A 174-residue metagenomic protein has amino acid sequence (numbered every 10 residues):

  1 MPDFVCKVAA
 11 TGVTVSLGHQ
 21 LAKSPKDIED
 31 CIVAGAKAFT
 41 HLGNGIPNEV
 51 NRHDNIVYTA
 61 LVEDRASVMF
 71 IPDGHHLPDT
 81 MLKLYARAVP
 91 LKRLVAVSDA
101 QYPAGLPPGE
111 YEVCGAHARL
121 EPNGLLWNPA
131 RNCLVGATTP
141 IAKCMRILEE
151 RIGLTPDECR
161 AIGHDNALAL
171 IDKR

Functional and structural regions predicted by a protein language model:
M1-K7: Active-site core of PLP-dependent enzymes with the aminotransferase class I/II
F4, L17, P25-E158: Active-site-adjacent C-terminal substructures of enzyme catalytic domains
V8-H19: Short beta-strand/loop segments at the ligand-binding rim of alpha/beta enzyme cores
P156-A167: Short, well-structured alpha-helical segments that form the helix of a local strand-helix-strand
A169-R174: Short arginine-rich
